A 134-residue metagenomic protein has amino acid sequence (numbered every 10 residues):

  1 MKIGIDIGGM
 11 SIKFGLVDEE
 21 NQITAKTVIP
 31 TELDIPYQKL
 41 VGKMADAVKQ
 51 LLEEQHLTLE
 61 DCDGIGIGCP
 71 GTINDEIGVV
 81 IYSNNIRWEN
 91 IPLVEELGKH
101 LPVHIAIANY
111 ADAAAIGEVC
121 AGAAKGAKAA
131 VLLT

Functional and structural regions predicted by a protein language model:
K2-D6, D61-G66, A129-T134: Short glycine-aspartate micro-motif
K2-G42, D46, V79-Y82: Short glycine-rich, Thr/Ser-proximal phosphate-binding strand/loop in the N-terminal lobe of ATP-dependent enzymes
M10, P70-I73: Short glycine-rich anion-binding loops that position phosphate/pyrophosphate groups of nucleotides and phosphorylated
G15-V17, G68, A108: Solvent-exposed beta-strand sheet faces enriched in polar/charged residues
T27-I29, A108, L133: Hydrophobic residues at beta-strand termini and immediately following loops that shape nucleotide-binding pockets
Y37-G42, D63-I65, I73-V131: Glycine-rich phosphate-binding loop and adjoining helix at the ATP-binding site of ATP-dependent phosphoryl-transfer
L40-L59: Conserved active-site "lid/cap" helical segment
